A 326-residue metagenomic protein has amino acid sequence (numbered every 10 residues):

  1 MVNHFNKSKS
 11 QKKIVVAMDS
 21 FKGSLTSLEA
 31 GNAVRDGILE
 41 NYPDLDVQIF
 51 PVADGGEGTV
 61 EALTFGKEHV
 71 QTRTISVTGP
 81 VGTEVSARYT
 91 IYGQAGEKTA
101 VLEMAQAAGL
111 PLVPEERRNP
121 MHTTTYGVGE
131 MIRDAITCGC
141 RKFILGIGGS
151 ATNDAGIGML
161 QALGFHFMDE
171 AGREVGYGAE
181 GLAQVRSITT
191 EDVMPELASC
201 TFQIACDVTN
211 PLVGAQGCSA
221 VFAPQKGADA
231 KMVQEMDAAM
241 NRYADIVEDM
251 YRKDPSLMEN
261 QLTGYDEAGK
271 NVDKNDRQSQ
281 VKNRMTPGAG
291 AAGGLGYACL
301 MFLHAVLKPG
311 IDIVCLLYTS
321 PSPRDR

Functional and structural regions predicted by a protein language model:
M18-S27, C140-L160, R284-G294: Glycine/serine-rich anion-binding loops at beta->alpha junctions that coordinate negatively charged ligand groups
A33, G37, G66-H69, P120 (+2 more regions): A glycine- and small-aliphatic-rich helix-loop capping segment at beta-alpha/alpha-beta transitions that lines
D36-L112, P195, F202-N210, A215-S219 (+2 more regions): Glycine-rich nucleotide/cofactor/substrate-binding loop typically near the N-terminus or early in the first domain
E84-T152: Anion-binding (especially nucleotide phosphate/pyrophosphate-binding) glycine-rich loop and adjoining beta-alpha core
T90-G93, D192-I204, T209-L212, A223-E259 (+1 more regions): Ligand-binding beta-strand-loop-alpha-helix segment within the catalytic cores of soluble metabolic enzymes
H122-Y126, E130-R133, T137-I144, A151-T201: Glycine/threonine-rich beta-strand-loop-alpha-helix active-site module that forms ligand/phosphate-binding
M240-V314: Oxyanion-binding "anion nests"
Y318-D325: Conserved small/polar residues in nucleotide/adenosyl-binding loops
